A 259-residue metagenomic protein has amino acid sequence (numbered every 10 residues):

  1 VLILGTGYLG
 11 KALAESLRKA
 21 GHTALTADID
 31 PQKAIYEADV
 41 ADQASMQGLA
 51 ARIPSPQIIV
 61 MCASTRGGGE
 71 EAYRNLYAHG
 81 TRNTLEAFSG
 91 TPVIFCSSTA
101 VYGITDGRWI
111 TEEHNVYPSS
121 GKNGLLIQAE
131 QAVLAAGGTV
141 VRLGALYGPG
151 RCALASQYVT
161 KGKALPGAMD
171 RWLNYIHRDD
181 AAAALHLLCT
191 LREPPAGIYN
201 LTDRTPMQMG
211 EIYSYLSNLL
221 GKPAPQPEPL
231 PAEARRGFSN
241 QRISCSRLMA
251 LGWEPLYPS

Functional and structural regions predicted by a protein language model:
G10-K11: N-terminal Rossmann-fold NAD(P) dinucleotide-binding loop
Q32-K33, E37-S89: NAD(P)H-binding glycine-rich loop region in Rossmannoid oxidoreductase-like domains and their noncatalytic homologs
R82-G121: Conserved Rossmann-fold NAD(P)-dependent oxidoreductase catalytic core, especially the SDR/UDP-sugar
S98, Q128-P149: Conserved beta-loop-beta element that borders a ligand/cofactor-binding pocket
Y117-S120, G144-P149, A168-R178: Glycine-rich "substrate-gating" loop/helix at the edge of Rossmann-like oxidoreductase active sites
G124-I127, L146-G162, P166, D179 (+2 more regions): Glycine/proline-rich active-site loop of Rossmann-fold NAD(P)-dependent oxidoreductases
A182-E233, S239: Mid/C-terminal beta-alpha module of Rossmann-like enzyme folds, strongest in SDR-family dehydrogenases/epimerases
R236-S259: C-terminal amphipathic/interface module of NAD(P)-dependent oxidoreductases and related NAD-binding regulators
